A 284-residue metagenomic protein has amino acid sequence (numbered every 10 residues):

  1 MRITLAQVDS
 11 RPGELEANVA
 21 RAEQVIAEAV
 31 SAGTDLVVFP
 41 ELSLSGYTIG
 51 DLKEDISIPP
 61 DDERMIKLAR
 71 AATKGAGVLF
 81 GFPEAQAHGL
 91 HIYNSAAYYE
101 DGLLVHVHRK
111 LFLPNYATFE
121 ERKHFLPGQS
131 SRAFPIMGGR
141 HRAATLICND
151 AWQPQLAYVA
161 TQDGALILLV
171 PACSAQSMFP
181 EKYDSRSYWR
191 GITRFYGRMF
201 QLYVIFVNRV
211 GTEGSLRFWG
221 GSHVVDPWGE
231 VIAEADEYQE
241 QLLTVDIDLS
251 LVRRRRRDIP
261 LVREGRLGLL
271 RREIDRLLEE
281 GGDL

Functional and structural regions predicted by a protein language model:
M1-L5: Extreme N-terminal starter segment of soluble prokaryotic enzymes
Q7-G13: Short polar catalytic/cofactor-binding loops
L15, Q24-D101, V105-K110, S174-R194 (+1 more regions): Cys-nucleophile CN-hydrolase/nitrilase-fold catalytic domain and related Cys-dependent amidase chemistry that acts on
A20-T34, Q155-D163: Short amphipathic alpha-helices and their capping/turn segments at secondary-structure boundaries
P60-E63, A87-I192, D258-L261: Active-site catalytic loop in hydrolytic enzyme cores
P60-L79, C148, W152-L242: CN hydrolase (nitrilase-like) catalytic-core segments centered on the catalytic cysteine and neighboring Lys/Glu
F80-F82, N94-Y98, R132-F134, S222-V224 (+1 more regions): Short beta-strand scaffold segments in enzyme catalytic cores
S250-L284: A short C-terminal boundary segment appended to hydrolase-like catalytic domains
